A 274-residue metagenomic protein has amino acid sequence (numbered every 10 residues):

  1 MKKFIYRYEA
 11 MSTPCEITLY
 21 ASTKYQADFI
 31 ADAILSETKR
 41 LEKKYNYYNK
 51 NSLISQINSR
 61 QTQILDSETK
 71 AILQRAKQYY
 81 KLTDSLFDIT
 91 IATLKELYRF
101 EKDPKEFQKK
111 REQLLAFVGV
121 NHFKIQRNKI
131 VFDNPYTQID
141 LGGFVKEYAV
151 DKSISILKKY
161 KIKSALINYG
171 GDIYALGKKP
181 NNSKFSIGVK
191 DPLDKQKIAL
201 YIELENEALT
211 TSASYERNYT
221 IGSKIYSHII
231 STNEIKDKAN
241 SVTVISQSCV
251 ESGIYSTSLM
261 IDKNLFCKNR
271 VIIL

Functional and structural regions predicted by a protein language model:
M1-L274: Mature catalytic core of soluble alpha/beta enzymes
